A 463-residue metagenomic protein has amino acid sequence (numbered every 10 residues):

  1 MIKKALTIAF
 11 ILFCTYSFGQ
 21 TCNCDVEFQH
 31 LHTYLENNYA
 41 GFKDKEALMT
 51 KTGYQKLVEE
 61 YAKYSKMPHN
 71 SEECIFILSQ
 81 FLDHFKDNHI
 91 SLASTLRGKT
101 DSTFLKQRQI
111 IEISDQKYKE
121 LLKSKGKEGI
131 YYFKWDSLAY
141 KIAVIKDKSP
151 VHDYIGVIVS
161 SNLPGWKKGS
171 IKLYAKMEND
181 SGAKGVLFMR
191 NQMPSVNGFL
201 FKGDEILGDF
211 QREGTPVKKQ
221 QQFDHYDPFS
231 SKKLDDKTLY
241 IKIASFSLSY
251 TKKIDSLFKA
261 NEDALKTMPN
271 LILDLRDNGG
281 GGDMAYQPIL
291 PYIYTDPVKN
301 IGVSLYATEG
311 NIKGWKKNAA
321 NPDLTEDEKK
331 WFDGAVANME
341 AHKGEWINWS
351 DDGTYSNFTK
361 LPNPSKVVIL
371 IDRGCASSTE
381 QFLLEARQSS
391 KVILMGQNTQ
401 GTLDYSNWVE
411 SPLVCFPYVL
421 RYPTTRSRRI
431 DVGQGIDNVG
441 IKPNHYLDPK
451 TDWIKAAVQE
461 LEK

Functional and structural regions predicted by a protein language model:
M1-C22, L31: Bacterial Sec-dependent N-terminal signal peptides
G19-L207, R212, S230-I272, R276-G279 (+4 more regions): Terminal targeting/pro-maturation regions of precursor/exported proteins
T21-N38, D227-K463: C-terminal "post-core" interaction segments
